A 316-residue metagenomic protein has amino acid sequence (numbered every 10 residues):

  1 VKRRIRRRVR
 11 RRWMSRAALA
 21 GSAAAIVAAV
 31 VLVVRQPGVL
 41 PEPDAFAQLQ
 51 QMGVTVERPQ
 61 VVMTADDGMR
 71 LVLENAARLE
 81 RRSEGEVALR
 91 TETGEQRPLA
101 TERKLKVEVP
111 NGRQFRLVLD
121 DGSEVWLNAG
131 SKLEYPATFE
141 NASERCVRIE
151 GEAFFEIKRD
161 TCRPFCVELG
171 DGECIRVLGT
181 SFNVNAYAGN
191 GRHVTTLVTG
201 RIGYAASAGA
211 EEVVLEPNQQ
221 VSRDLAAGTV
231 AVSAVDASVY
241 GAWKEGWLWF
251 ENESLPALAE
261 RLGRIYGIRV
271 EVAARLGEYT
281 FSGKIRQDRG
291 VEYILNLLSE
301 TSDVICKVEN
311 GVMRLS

Functional and structural regions predicted by a protein language model:
V1-R3: N-terminal intrinsically disordered, acidic low-complexity segments at the extreme N-terminus
I5, R10-S22, V31-S316: A residue-level detector for the "anchor" residue at the start of short, highly conserved motifs
A25-I26: Catalytic cores of soluble metabolic enzymes centered on carboxylation/carboxyl-transfer
